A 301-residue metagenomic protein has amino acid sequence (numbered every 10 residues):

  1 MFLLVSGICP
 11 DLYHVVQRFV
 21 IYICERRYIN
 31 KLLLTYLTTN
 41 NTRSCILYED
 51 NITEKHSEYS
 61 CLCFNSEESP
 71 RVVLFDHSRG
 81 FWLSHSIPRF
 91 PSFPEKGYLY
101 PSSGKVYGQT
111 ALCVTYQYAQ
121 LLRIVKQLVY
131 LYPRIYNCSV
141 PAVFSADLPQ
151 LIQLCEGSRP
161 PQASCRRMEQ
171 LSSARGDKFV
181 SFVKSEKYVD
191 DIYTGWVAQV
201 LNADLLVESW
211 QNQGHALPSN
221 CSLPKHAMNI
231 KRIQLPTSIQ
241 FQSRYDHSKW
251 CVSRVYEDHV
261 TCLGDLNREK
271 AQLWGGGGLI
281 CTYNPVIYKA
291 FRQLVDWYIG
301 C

Functional and structural regions predicted by a protein language model:
M1-C301: PLD/PLD-like phosphodiesterase catalytic module centered on the HKD motif
